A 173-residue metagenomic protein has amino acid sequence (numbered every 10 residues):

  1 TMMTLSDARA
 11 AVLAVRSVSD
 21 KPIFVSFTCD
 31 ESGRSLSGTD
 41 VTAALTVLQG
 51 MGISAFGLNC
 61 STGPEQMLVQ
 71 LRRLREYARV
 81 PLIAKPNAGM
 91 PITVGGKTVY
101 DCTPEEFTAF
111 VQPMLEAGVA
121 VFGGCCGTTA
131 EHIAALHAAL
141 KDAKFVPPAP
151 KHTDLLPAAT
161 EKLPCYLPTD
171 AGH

Functional and structural regions predicted by a protein language model:
T1-H173: Domain-level signal for soluble alpha/beta catalytic cores
